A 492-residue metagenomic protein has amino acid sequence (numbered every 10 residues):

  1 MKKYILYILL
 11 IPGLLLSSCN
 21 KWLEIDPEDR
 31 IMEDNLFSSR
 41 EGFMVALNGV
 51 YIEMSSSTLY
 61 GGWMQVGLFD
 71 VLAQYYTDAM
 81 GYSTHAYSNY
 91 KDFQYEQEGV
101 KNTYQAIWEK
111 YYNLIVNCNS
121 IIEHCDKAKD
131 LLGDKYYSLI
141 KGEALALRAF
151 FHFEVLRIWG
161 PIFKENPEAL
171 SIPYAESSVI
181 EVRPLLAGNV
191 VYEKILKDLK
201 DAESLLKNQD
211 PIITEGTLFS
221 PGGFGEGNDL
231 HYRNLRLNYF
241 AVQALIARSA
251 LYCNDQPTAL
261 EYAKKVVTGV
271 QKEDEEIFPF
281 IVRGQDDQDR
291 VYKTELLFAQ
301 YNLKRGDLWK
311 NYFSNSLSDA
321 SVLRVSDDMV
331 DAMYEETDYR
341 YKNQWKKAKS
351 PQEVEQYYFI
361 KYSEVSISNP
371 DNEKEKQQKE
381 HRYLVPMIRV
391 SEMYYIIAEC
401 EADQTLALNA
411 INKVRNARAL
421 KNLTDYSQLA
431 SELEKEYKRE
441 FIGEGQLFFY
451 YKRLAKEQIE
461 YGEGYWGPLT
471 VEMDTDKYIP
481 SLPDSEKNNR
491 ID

Functional and structural regions predicted by a protein language model:
M1-E28: Bacterial Sec-dependent N-terminal signal peptides
C19-D70, Q97, N302, I459-D492: Membrane-proximal, proline-rich intrinsically disordered regions
M44, H85-W159, V182-N189, L199 (+5 more regions): Conserved, well-structured interaction surfaces
K194, E401, Y426-D492: Long, intrinsically disordered, low-complexity segments
H231, L235-L237, L251-P386, E440 (+4 more regions): Hydrophobic-face positions in mid-chain alpha helices that act as interaction patches
